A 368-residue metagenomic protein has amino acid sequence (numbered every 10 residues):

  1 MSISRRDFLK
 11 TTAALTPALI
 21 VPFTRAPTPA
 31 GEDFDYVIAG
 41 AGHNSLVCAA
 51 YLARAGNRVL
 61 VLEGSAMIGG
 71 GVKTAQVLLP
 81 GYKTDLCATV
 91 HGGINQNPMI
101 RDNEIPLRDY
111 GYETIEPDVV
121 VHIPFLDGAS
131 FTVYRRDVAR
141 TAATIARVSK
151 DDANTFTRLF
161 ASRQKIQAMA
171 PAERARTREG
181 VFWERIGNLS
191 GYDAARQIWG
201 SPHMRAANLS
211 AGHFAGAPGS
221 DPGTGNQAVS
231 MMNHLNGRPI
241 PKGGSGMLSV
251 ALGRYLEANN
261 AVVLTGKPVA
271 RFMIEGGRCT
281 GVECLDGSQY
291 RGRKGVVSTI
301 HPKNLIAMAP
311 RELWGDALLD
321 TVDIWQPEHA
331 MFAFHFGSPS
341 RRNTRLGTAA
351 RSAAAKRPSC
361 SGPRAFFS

Functional and structural regions predicted by a protein language model:
M1-I3: Secretory targeting signals
D7-R25: N-terminal export signals
G31-S162: N-terminal glycine-rich phosphate/pyrophosphate-binding loop and immediately adjacent elements
A55, A194-I198, S210, A251 (+5 more regions): Generic, well-ordered alpha-helical scaffold segments in large soluble proteins
D127-P222: Rossmann-like flavin
P222-M232: Residues forming anionic-ligand binding surfaces in small-molecule and nucleic-acid pockets of primarily soluble enzymes
M232-R271, G276-C279: Helical element adjacent to the flavin cofactor pocket in flavoenzyme catalytic cores
A270-S368: Mid-domain catalytic core of redox enzymes that form a hydrophobic substrate pocket/lid adjacent to a catalytic redox
